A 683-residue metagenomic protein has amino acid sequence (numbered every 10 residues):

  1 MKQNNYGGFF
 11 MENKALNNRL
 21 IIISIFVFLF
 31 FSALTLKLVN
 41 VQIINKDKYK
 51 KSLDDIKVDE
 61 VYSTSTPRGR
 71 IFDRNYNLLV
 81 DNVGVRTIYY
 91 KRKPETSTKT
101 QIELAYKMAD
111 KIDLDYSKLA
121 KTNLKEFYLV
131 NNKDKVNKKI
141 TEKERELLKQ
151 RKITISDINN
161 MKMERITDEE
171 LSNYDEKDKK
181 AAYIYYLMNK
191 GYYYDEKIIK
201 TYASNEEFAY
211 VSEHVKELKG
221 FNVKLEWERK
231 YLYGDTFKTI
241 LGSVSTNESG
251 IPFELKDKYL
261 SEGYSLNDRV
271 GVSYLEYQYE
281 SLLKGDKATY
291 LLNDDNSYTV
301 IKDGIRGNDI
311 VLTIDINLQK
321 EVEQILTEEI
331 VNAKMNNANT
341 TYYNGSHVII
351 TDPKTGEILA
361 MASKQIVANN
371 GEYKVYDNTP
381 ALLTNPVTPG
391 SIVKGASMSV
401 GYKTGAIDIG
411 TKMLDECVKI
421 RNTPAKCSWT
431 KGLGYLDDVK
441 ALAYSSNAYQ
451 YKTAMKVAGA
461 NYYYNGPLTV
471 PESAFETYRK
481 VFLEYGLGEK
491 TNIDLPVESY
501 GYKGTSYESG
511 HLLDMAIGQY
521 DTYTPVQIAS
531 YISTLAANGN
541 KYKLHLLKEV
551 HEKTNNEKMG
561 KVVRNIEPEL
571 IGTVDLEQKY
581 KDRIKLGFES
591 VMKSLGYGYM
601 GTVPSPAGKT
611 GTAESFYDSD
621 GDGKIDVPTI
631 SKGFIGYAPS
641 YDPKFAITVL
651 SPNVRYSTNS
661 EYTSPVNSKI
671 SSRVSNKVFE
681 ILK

Functional and structural regions predicted by a protein language model:
K2-Y277, S281-Y298, K302, S346-H347 (+5 more regions): Membrane-proximal periplasmic segments of bacterial cell-envelope enzymes, especially penicillin-binding proteins
L78-D81, R86, A288-I305, I314 (+2 more regions): Beta-lactam-recognizing serine transpeptidase/beta-lactamase-like catalytic domain environment
E95-D115, I325, V375-V393: Short, solvent-exposed cationic patches
T96, Y116, S245-E254, I407 (+3 more regions): Short helix-capping/linker segments at secondary-structure and domain boundaries
K99-D110, A209, E213, K238 (+17 more regions): Solvent-exposed, polar/charged alpha-helical surfaces in well-ordered, non-transmembrane soluble domains, broadly
E196, D295-T341: Conserved, well-ordered alpha-helix/loop/beta-strand core segments that scaffold catalytic motifs
E557, P665-K683: Short, gly/Ser/Thr-rich active-site loops of penicillin-recognizing serine hydrolases
N653-I670: A short acidic/glycine-rich loop-to-helix N-cap element
